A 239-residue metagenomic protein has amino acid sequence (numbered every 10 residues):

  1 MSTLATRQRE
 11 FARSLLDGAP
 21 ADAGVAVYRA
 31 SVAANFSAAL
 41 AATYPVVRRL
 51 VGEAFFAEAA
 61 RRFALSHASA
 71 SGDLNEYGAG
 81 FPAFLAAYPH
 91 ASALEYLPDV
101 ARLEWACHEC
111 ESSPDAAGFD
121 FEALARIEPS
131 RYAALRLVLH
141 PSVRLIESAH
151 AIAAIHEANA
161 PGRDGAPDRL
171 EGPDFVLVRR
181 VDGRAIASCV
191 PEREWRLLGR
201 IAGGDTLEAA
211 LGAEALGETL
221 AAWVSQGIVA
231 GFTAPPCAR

Functional and structural regions predicted by a protein language model:
M1-E128, G183, S188-R239: Long, charge-rich, low-complexity alpha-helical segments
P98, W105, E109-R163: Short, functional C-terminal segments
R136-G203: Low-complexity, glycine/alanine/valine/leucine- and proline-rich hydrophobic stretches
